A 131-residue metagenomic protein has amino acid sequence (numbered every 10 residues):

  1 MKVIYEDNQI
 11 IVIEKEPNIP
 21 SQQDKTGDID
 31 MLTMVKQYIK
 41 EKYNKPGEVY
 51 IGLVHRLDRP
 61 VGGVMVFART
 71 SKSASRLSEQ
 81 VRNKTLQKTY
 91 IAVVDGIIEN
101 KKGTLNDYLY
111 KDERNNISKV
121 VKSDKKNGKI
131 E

Functional and structural regions predicted by a protein language model:
M1-E131: RNA pseudouridine synthases
